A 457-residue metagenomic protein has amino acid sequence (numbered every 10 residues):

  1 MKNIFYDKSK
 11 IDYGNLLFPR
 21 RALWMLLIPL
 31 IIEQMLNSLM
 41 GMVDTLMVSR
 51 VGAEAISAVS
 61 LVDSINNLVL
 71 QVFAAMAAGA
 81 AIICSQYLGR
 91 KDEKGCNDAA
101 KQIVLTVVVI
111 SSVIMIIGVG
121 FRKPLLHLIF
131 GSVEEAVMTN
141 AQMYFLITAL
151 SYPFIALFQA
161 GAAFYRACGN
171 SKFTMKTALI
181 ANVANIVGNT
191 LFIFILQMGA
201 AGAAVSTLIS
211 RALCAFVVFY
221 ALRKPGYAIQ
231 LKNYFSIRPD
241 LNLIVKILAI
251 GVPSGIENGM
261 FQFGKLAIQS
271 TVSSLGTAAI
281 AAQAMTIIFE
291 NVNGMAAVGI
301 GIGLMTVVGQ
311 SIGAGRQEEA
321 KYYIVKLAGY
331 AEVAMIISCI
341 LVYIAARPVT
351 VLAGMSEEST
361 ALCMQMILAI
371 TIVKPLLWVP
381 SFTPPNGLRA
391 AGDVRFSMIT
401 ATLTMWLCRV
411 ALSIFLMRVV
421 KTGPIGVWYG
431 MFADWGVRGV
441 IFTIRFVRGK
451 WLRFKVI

Functional and structural regions predicted by a protein language model:
M1-L27, C84-S151, I195-V252, V308-K374 (+1 more regions): Short alpha-helical transmembrane segments in multi-pass integral membrane proteins
G14-L46, R50-V51, N67-G79, I83 (+5 more regions): N-terminal transmembrane alpha-helices
M25-D44, I147, A181, S210-C214 (+3 more regions): Transmembrane helical elements of multi-pass membrane transporters/channels
M35, L39-S57, L126-E135, L191-M198 (+4 more regions): Helix-terminus/linker motif at the lipid-water interface of multi-pass membrane proteins
A53-S64, A141, F145, A204 (+4 more regions): Small-residue hotspots at the loop-to-helix junctions and early N-terminal turns of transmembrane alpha-helices
I56-I116, I155-T174, I280-A346, W378-A401: Small-residue-rich hydrophobic transmembrane alpha-helices
L68-Q71, N185-N189, C214-F219, V292-M295 (+3 more regions): Hydrophobic transmembrane alpha-helices of multi-pass small-molecule transporters
A77, I147-R166, T174-N182, A203-V218 (+5 more regions): Short runs within selected transmembrane alpha-helices of multi-pass transporters and secretion channels
